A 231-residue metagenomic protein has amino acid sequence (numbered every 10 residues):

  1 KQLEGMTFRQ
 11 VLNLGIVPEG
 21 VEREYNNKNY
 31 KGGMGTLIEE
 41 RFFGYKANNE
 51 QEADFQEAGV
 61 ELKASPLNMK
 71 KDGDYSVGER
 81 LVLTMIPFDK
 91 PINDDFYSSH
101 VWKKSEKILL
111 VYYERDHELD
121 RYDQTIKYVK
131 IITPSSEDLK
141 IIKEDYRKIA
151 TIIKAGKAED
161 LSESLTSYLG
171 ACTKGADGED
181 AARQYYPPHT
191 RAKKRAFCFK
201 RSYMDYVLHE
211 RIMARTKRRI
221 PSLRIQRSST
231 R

Functional and structural regions predicted by a protein language model:
K1-F55, E61-R231: Nucleic-acid endonuclease domains
